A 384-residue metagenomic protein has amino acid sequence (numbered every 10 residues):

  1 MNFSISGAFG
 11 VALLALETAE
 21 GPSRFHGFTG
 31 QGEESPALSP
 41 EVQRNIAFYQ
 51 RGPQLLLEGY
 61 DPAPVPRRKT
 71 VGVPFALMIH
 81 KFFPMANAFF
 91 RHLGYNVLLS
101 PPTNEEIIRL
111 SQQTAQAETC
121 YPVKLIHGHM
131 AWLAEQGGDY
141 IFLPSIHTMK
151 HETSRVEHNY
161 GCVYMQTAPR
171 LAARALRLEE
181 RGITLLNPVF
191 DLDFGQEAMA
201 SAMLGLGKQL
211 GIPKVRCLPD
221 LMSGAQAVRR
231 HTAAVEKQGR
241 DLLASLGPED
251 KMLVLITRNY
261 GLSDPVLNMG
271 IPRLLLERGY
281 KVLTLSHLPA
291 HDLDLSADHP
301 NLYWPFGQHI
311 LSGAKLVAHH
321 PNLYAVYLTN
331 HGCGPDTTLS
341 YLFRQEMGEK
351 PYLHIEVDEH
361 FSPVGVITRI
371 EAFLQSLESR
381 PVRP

Functional and structural regions predicted by a protein language model:
M1-P384: An N-terminal assembly and electron-transfer interface module characteristic of large anaerobic redox and radical
